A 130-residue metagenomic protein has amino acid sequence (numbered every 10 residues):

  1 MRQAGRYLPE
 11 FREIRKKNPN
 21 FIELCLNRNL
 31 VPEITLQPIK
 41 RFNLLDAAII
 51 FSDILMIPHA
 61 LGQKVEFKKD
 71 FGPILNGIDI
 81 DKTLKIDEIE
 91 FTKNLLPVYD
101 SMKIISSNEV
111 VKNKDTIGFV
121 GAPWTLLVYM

Functional and structural regions predicted by a protein language model:
M1-K69: N-terminal basic, low-complexity leaders that serve as flexible interaction/assembly modules and, when applicable, as
G62, E66-M130: Active-site-proximal, glycine-rich beta->alpha crossover segments in alpha/beta enzymes that shape flexible
